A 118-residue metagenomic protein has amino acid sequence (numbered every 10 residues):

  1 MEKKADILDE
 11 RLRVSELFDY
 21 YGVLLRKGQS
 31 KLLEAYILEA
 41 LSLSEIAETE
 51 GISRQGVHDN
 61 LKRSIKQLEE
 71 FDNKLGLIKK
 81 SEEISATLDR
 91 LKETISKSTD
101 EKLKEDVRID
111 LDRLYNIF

Functional and structural regions predicted by a protein language model:
D6-Y21: Short, Lys/Arg-enriched N-terminal segment that forms or immediately precedes the first helix of a structured domain
K27-L38: Short amphipathic alpha helix immediately N-terminal
I46-A47: Short alpha-helical "recognition helix" segments of helix-turn-helix
S53-R54: Helix-turn-helix DNA-binding motif, specifically the short coil turn and the N-cap/start of the second
I65-D72: C-terminal flanking helix
L75-D100: Intrinsically disordered, low-complexity basic tails/linkers immediately adjacent to helix-turn-helix/homeobox/MYB/SANT
L103-F118: Amphipathic heptad-repeat alpha-helical coiled-coil/stalk segments that mediate oligomerization, filament/stalk
